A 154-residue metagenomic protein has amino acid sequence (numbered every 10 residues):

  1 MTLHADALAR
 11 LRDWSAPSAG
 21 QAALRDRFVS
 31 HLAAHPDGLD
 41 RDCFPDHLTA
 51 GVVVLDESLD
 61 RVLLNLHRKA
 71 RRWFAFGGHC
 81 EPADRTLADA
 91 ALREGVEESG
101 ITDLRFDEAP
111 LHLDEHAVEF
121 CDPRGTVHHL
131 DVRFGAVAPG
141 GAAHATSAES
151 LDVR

Functional and structural regions predicted by a protein language model:
T2-A16, V127, A138-R154: Nudix hydrolase/Nudix homology domain
D13-G51: Acidic, metal-coordinating catalytic segment for phosphate/diphosphate chemistry, firing primarily on the Nudix
A34-G38, L87, H116-F120: Short acidic (Asp/Glu) patches
L39-A75: N-terminal strand-loop-strand
H47, E57, V127-H129, A148: A generic fold-level signal
A50, D60, L130-V132, L151: Change "...and in nucleic-acid phosphodiester-cleaving endonucleases..." to "...and in nucleic-acid processing enzymes
D60-L104: Conserved Nudix-box catalytic region and its N-terminal flanking loop in Nudix hydrolases and closely related
G100-A142: Active-site segment of metal-dependent pyrophosphate-handling enzymes, primarily the Nudix hydrolase catalytic core
